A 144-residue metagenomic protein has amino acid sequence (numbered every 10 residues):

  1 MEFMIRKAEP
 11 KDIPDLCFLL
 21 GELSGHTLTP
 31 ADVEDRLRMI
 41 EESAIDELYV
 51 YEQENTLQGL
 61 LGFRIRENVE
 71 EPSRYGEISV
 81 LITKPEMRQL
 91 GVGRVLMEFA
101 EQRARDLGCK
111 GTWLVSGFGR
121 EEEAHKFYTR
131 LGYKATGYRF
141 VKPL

Functional and structural regions predicted by a protein language model:
F3, P10-K11, F18-S73, S79: Acetyl-CoA-dependent GNAT
E9, R66, K84, R88 (+1 more regions): Residue-level recognition of the GNAT/N-acetyltransferase active site
D15-L19, D35-R36, V95, F99 (+1 more regions): Alpha-helical elements of Rossmann-like donor-binding domains used by nucleotide-donor carbohydrate transfer enzymes
V80, Q89-Q102, K126, R130: Conserved acetyl-CoA-binding loop-helix of GNAT-fold acetyltransferases
A104-S116: Conserved GNAT acetyl-CoA-binding A-motif
C109, Y128-Y138: Conserved acetyl-CoA-binding loop of GNAT-fold acetyltransferases
W113-A124, P143: Conserved beta-strand-loop-alpha-helix junction that forms the acyl-donor binding cleft
